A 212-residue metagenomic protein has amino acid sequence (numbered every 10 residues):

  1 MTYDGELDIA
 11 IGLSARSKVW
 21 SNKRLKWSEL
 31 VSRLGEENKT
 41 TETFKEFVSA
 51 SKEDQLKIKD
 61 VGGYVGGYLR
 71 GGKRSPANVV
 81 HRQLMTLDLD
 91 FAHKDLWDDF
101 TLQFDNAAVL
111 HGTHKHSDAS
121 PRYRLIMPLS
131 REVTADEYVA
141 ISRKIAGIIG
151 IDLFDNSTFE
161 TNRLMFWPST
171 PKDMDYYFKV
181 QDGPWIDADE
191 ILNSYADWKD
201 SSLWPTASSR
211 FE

Functional and structural regions predicted by a protein language model:
M1-P121, P128-A140, K144: Signature for HUH/AEP ssDNA processing cores
T2-D8, G12-T40, V48, R131 (+1 more regions): Catalytic "initiation/cleavage/transfer" segments centered on a nucleophilic residue and adjacent nucleic-acid-engaging
P76, I126, N162-L164: Generic secondary-structure boundary/loop-capping signal
